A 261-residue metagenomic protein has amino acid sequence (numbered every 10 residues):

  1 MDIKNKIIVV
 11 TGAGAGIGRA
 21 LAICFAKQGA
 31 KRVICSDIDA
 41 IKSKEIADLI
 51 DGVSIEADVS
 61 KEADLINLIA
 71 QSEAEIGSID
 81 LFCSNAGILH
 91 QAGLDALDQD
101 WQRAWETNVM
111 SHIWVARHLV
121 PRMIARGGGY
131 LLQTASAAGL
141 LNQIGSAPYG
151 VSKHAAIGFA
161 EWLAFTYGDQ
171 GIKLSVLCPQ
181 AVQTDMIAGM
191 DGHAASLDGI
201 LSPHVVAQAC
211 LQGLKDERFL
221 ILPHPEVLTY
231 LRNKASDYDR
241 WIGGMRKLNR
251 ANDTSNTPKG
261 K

Functional and structural regions predicted by a protein language model:
G14-A15: Conserved glycine-rich cofactor-binding loop
A30-E45: Conserved glycine-rich Rossmann-like NAD(P)H-binding loop of the short-chain dehydrogenase/reductase
A40, A57-N67: The beta1-alpha1 cofactor-binding region of Rossmann-like NAD(H)/NADP(H)-dependent oxidoreductases
I66, I88-Q102, G145-P148: Conserved mid-core segment of classical short-chain dehydrogenase/reductases
A116, S152: Active-site helix of classical SDR
S136: Residue(s) in the substrate-gating loop at a strand-loop-helix junction that position the organic substrate next
V176, G192-Y230: C-terminal helical subdomain
